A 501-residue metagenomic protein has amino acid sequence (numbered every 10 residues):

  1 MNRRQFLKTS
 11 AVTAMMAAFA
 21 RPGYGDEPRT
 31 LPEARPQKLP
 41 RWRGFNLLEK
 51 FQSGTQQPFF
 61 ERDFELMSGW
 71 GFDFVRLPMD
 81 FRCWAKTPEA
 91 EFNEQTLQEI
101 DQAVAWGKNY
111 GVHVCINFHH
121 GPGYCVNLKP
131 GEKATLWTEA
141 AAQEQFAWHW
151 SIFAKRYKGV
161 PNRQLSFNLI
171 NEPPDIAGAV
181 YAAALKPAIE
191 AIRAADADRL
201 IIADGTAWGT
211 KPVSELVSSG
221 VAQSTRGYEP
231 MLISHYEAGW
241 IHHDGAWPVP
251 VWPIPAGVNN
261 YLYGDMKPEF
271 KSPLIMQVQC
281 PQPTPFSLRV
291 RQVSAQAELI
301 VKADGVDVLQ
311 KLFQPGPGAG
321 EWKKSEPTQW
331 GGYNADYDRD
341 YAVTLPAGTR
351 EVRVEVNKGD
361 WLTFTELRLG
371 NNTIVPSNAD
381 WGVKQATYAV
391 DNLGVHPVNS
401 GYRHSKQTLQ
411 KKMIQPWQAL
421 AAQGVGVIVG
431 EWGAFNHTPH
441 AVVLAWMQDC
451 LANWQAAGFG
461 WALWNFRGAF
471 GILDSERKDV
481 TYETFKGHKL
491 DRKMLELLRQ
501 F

Functional and structural regions predicted by a protein language model:
Q5-G25: N-terminal export signals
T30-L200, G205-P212, G220, F466 (+2 more regions): Active-site mouth of glycoside hydrolases
N46-F59, P88-F92, T135-T138, S234-G245 (+2 more regions): Acidic/histidine-rich helix-loop elements that form or flank divalent-metal/phosphate-binding sites at the catalytic
E144-Q277, V375-L393, I414-F435, A456-A457: Active-site region of glycoside hydrolase catalytic domains
A256-D391: Extracytoplasmic
R289-R291, G394-Q455: Active-site-flanking ligand-binding surface segments in enzyme catalytic domains
R368-G382, P439-F501: Aromatic-rich peripheral "rim/lid" segments of glycoside hydrolase catalytic domains that contact and position glycan
